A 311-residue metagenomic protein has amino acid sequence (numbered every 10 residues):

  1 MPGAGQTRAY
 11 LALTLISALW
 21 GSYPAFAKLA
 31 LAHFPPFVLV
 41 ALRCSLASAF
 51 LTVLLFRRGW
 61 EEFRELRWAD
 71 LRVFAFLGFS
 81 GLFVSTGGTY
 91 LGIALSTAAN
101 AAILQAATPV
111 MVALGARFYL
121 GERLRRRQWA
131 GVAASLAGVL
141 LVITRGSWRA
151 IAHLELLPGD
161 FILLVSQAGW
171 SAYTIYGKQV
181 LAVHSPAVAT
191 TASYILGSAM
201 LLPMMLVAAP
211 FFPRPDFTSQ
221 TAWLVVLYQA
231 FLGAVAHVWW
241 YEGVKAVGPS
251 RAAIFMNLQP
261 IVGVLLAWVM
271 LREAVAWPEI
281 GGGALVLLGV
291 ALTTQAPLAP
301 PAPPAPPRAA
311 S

Functional and structural regions predicted by a protein language model:
M1-A18, S48-L77, Y90, L95 (+8 more regions): Membrane-interface interhelical linkers
A12-L13, F74-G78, A102, V132 (+6 more regions): Residue-level signature of transmembrane alpha-helical cores of multipass secondary-active transporters and flippases
G21, A25, T52, G78-F83 (+9 more regions): Hydrophobic/small/kink-forming positions within alpha-helical transmembrane segments of polytopic membrane proteins
P35-A49, L91-T108, L156-A168, T221-F231: Structural signature of hydrophobic alpha-helical transmembrane segments
P36-F37, A98, L124, P186 (+2 more regions): Membrane-helix interface/capping residues of multi-pass secondary transporters
V40-L42, L82, T86, N100-A107 (+2 more regions): Helix-helix packing/entry segments at the starts of transmembrane helices
C44-S48, P109-V110, V132-S135, V139 (+4 more regions): Residue-level recognition of pore/gate-forming positions within transmembrane alpha-helices of multi-pass
R64-W68, A102-Q105, G121-L141, H153-L157 (+3 more regions): Loop-to-transmembrane alpha-helix entry segments
